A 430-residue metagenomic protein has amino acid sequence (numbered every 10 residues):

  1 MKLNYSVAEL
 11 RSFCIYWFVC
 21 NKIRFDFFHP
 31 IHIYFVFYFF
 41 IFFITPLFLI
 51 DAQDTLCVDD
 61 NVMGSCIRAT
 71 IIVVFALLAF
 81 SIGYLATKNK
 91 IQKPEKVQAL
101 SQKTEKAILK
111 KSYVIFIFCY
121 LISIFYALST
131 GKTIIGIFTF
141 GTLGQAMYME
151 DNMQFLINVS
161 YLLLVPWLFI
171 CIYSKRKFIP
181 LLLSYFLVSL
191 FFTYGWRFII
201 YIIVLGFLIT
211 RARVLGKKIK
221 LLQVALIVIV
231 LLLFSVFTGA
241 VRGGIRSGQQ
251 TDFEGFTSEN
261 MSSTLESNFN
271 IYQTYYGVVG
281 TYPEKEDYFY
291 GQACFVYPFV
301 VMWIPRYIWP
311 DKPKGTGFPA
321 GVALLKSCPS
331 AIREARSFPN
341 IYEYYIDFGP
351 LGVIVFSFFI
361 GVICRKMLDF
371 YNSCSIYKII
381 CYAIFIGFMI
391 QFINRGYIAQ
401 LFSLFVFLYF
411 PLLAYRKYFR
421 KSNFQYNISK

Functional and structural regions predicted by a protein language model:
M1-Q98, Y185-V188, F192, L208-V236 (+4 more regions): N-terminal "leader" segments that precede or initiate the main folded domain
A8-F13, I117, L156-V165, Y342 (+1 more regions): Hydrophobic alpha-helical transmembrane segments
R11, I72-F75, I157-W167, F198-T210 (+3 more regions): Hydrophobic core segments of transmembrane alpha-helices in multi-pass, intramembrane catalytic enzymes
F25-P30, I170-L181, D369-I380: Membrane-interface helix-loop-helix junctions at transmembrane boundaries of multi-pass membrane enzymes, predominantly
V58, Y84-L222, V228-S247, N427: Membrane-embedded catalytic interface detector for glycan/lipid assembly enzymes
L222-G315: Aromatic-rich transmembrane-lumenal/periplasmic boundary elements in polytopic membrane proteins
T281-I304, L324-G352: Individual transmembrane alpha-helix segments
R333-K430: Hydrophobic alpha-helical segments
